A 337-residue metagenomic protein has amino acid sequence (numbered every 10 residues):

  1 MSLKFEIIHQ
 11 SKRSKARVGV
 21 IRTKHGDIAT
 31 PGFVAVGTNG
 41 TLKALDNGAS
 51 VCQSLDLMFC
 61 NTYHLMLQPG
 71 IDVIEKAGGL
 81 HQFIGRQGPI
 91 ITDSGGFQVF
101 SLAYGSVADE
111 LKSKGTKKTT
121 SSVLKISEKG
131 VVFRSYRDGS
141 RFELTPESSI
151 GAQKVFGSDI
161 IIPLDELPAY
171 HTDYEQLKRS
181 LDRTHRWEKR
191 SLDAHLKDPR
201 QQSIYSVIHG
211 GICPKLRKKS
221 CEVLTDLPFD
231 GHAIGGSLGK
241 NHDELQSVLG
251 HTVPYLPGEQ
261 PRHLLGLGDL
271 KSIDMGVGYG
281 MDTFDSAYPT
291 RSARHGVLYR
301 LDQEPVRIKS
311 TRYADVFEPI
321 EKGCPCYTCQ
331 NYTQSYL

Functional and structural regions predicted by a protein language model:
M1-P199, T311: Non-catalytic, usually N-terminal nucleic-acid engagement modules in DNA/RNA processing proteins
D182-H185, A194, D198-I320, C324: Glycine-rich phosphate/ribose-binding loops and adjacent secondary-structure elements that form binding surfaces
C326-C329: Short cysteine clusters
Y332: Cys/His-rich metal-chelating microdomains
